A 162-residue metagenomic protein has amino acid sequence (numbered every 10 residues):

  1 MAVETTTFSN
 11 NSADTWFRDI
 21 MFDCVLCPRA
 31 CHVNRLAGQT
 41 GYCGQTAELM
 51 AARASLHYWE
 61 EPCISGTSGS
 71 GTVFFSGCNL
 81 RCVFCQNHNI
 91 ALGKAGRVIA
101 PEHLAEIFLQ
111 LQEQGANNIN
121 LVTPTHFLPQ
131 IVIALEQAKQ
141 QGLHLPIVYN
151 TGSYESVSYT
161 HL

Functional and structural regions predicted by a protein language model:
A2-N79, V83, N87-L92: N-terminal [4Fe-4S]-dependent radical SAM core
S68, A116-N118, H144: A general structural motif
F75, T123-T125, Y149-S153: A cross-domain feature marking catalytic cores of carbohydrate-active enzymes and several ubiquitous metabolic/repair
N89-N118: Conserved alpha-helical substructure of the radical SAM core
A91, L128, S153-S156: Conserved radical SAM core fold
Q112-K139: Conserved glycine-rich "GG(E/T)P / GGGxP" loop and the immediately following alpha-helix in the radical SAM core
Q141-N150: Short beta-strand/loop segments at the ligand-binding rim of alpha/beta enzyme cores
T160-H161: Conserved small/polar residues in nucleotide/adenosyl-binding loops
